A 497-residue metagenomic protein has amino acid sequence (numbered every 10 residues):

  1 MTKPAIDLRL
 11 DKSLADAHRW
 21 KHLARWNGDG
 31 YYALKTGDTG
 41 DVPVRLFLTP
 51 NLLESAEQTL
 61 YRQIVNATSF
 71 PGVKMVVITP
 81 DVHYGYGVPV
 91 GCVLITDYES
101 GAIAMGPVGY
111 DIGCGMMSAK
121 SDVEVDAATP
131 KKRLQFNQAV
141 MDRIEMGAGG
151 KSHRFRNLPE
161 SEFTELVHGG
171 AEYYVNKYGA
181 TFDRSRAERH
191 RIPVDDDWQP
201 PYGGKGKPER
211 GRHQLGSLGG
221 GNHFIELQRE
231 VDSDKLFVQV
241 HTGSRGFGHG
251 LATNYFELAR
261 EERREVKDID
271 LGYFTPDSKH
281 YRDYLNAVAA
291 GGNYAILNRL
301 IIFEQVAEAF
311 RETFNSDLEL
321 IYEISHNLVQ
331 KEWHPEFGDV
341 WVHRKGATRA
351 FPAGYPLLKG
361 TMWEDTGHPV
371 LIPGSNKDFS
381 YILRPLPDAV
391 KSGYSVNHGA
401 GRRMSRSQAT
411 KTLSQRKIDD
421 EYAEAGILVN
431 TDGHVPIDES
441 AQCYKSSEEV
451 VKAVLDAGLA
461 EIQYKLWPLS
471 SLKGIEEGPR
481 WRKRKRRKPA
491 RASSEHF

Functional and structural regions predicted by a protein language model:
T2-Q63, P71-M75, Y86-C92, Y98-P107 (+3 more regions): Domain-length cofactor-binding catalytic modules of enzymes
C114-D122: Acidic/polar active-site rim loop that often engages polyanionic ligands
